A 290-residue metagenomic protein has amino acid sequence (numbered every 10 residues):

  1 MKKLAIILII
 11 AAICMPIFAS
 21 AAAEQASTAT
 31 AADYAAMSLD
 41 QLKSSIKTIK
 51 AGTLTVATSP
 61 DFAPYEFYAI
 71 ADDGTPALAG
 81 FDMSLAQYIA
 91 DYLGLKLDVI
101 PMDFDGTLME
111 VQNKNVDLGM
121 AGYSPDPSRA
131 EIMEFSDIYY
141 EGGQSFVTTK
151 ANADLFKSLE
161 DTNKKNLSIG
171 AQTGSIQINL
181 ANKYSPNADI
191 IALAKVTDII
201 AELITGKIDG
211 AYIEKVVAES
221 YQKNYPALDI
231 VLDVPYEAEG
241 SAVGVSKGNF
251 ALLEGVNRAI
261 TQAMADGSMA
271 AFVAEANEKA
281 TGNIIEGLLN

Functional and structural regions predicted by a protein language model:
M1-A51, N290: Short, low-complexity disordered leader/linker segments with a strong preference for bacterial N-terminal type II
A26-L39, M83-Y92, K150, E160 (+3 more regions): Extended ligand-binding regions for polar small-molecule ligands
T28-G122: Extracytoplasmic small-molecule ligand-binding "clamshell" domains of the periplasmic binding protein/Venus flytrap
P60-A63, P76-D91, Y123, E141 (+2 more regions): Bilobed "Venus flytrap"/periplasmic-binding protein-like clamshell domains and structurally analogous long
F81, D98-M109, D154, I191-T205 (+1 more regions): Short helix-initiation/N-cap motifs at beta->coil->alpha
K96-D161: Acidic, polar ligand-binding/catalytic clefts
D105-G106, Y123-I132, L180-K183, I204-T205 (+1 more regions): A ligand-binding cleft/hinge motif common to bilobed small-molecule-binding domains
E141-K150, K215, E219-T261, A280-N290: Periplasmic-binding protein-like
